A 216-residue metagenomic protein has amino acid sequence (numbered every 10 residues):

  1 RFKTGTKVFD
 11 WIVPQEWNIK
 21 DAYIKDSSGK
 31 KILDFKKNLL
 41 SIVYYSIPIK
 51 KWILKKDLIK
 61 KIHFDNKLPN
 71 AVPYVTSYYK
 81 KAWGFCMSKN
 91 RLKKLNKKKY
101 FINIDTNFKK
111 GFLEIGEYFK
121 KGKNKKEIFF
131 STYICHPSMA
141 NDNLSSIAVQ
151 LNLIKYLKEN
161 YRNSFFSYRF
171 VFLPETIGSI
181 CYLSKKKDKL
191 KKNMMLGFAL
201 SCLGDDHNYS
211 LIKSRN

Functional and structural regions predicted by a protein language model:
R1-N216: N-terminal hydrophobic/helix-forming segments and targeting peptides
